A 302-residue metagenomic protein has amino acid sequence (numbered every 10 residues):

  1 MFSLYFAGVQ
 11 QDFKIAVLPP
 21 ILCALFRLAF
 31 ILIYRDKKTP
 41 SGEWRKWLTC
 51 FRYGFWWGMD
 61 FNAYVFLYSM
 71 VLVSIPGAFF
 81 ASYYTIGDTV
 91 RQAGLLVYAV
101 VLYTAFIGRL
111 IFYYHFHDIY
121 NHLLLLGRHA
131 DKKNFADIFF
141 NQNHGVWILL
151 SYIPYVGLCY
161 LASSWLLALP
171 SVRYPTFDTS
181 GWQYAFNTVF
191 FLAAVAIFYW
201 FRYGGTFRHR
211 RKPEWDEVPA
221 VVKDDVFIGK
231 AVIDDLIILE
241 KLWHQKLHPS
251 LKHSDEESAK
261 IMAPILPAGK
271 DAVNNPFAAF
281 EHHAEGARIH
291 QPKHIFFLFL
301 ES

Functional and structural regions predicted by a protein language model:
F2-H248: Transmembrane and membrane-interface helices of multi-pass, inner-membrane envelope-modifying transferases
G205-S302: Soluble catalytic regions of membrane-associated enzymes that act on cell-envelope and secretory-pathway components
